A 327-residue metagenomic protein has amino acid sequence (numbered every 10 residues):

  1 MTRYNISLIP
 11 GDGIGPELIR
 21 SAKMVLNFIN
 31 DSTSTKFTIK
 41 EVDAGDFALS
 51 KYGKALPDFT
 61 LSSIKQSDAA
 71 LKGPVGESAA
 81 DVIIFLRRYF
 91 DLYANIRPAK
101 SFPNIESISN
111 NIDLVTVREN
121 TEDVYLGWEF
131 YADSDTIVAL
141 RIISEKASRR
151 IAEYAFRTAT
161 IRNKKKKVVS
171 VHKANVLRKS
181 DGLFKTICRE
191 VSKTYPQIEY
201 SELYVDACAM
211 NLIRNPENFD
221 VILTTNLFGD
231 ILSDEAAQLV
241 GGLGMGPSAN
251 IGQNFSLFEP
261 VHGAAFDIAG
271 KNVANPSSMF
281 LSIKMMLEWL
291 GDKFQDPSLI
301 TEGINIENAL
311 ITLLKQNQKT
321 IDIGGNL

Functional and structural regions predicted by a protein language model:
T2-I6: Extreme N-terminal starter segment of soluble prokaryotic enzymes
S7-M24, I29, D133-D206, N218: Glycine-rich phosphate/diphosphate-binding loop of Rossmann-like nucleotide-binding domains
D12-G15, D68, V117, A155 (+4 more regions): Buried hydrophobic positions in well-ordered alpha/beta secondary-structure cores of metabolic enzymes
S32-P57, L212: N-terminal beta-loop-helix "entrance" segment that forms/cooperates in small-molecule cofactor or anionic ligand
S34-K40, R162-V171, Y195-L203, K293-N305 (+1 more regions): Flexible, glycine/charged-enriched surface loops at secondary-structure junctions
D46-L49, S107-I108, L212-Q316: Glycine-rich phosphate/nucleotide-binding loop
L49-R141, L227: N-terminal glycine-rich phosphate/adenylate-binding segment common to multiple enzyme folds
F90-P103, Y195-Y204, G246-E259, A269: Short, acidic/small-residue loops that bind anionic groups at enzyme active sites
